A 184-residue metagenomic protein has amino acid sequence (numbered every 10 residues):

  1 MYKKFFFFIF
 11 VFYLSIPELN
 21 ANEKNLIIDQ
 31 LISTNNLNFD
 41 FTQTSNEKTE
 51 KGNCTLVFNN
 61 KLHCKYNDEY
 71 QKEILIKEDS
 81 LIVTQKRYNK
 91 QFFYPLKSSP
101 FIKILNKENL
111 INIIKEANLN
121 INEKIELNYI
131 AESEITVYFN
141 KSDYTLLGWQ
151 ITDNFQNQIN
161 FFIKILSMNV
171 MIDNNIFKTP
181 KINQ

Functional and structural regions predicted by a protein language model:
F5-L14: Sec-dependent N-terminal signal peptides
L19-A21: Boundary at the C-terminal end of the N-terminal hydrophobic targeting segment
D29-T49: A short, Trp-centered hydrophobic/proline-enriched beta-strand micro-motif
S33, T55-K61, I76-S80, I121 (+1 more regions): Short, solvent-exposed coil/turn segments at beta-strand boundaries
F39-F41, L62-Y66, L81-T84, L127 (+1 more regions): Short hydrophobic/aromatic-rich beta-strand segments that constitute the beta-sheet cores of beta-sandwich/beta-barrel
N46-E47, E78, L119-K124, I130-E134 (+1 more regions): Non-transmembrane domains of secretory- and envelope-associated proteins
C54-K103: An acidic-aromatic
K90-Y144: Surface-exposed, polar helix/loop patches in the mature regions of secreted/periplasmic/lumenal proteins that form
